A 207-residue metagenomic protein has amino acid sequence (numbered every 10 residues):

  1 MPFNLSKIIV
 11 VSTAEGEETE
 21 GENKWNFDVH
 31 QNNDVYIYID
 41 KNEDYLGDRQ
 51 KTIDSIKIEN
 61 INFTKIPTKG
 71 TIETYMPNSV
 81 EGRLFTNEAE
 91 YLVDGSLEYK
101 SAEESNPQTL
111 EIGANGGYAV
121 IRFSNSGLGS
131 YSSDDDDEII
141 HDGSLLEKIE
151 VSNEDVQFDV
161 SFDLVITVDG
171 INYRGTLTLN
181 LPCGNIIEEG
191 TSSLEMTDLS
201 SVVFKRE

Functional and structural regions predicted by a protein language model:
M1-V156, D169-E207: Non-catalytic macromolecular-recognition regions in eukaryotic signaling proteins
V160-I166: Short, structured surface segments that line ligand/substrate-binding pockets
